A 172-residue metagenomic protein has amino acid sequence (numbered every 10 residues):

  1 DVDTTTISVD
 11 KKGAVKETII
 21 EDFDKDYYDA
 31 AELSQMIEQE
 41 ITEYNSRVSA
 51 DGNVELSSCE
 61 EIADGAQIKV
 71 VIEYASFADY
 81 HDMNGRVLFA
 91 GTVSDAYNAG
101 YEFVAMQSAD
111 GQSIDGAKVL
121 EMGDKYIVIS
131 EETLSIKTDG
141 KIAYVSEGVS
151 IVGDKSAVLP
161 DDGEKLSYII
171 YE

Functional and structural regions predicted by a protein language model:
D1-L56: N-terminal Sec/ER secretory leader and immediately downstream segment of secreted/extracellular precursors
E60-E172: Mature, soluble, non-transmembrane domains
